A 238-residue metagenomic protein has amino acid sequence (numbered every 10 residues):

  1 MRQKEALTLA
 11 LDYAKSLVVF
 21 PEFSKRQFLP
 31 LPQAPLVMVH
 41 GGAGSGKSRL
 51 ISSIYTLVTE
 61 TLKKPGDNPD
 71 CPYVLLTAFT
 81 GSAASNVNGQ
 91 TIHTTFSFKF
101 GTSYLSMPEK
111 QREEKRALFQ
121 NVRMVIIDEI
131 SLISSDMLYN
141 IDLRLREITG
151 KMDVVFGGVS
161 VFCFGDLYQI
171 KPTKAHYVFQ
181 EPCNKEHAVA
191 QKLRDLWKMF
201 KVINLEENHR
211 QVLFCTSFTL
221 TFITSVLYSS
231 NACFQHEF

Functional and structural regions predicted by a protein language model:
M1-F238: Conserved ATP-binding/catalytic motifs of P-loop helicase motor domains
